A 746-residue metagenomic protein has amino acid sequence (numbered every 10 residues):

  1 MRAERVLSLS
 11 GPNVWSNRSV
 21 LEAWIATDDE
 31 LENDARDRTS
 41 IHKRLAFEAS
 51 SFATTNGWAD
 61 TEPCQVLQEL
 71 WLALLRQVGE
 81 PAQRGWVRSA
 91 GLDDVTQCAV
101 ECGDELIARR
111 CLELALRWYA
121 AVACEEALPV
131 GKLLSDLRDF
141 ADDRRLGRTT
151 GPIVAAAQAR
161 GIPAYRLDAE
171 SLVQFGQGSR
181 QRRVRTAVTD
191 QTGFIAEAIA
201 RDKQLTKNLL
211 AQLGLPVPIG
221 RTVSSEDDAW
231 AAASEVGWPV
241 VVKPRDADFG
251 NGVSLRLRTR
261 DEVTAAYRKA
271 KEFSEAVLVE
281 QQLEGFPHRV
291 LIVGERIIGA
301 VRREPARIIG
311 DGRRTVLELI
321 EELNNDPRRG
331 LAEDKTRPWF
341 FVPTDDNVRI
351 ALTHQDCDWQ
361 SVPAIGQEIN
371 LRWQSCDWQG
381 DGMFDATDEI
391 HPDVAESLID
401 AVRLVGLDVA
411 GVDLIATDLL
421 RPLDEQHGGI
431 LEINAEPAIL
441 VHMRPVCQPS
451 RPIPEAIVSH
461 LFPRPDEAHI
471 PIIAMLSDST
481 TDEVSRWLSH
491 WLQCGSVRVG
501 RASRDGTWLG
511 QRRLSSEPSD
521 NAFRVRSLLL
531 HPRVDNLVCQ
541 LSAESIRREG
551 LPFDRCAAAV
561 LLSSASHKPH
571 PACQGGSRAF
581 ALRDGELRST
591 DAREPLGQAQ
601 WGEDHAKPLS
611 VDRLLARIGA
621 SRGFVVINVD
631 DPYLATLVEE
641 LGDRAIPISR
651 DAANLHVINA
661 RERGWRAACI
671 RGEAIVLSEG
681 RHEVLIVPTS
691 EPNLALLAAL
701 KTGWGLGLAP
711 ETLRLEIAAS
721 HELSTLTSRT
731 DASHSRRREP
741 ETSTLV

Functional and structural regions predicted by a protein language model:
M1-Q158, R296, E304-D311, T315-E318 (+3 more regions): ATP-dependent carboxylate activation and anion-phosphoryl transfer catalytic cores that bind Mg-ATP to form
V100-E235, D248: Conserved N-proximal alpha/beta basic substrate-recognition cap immediately N-terminal to, or forming the N-lobe
Q177, I292-R296, D418, I670-R671 (+1 more regions): Short acidic-glycine loop/turn motifs at beta-strand connectors
R182-P343, P392-A395, P454: Active-site nucleotide/adenylate-binding loops and adjacent lid/helix of ATP-dependent enzymes
L319-D381: Extended, charge-rich helix/loop segments that form flexible, surface "patches" used to engage negatively charged
P465-G506: Walker A (P-loop) phosphate-binding motif
H469, R548, D554-V746: Acidic, Mg2+-coordinating active-site environments of NTP-dependent enzymes
R513-S545, E549: Conserved nucleotide-sensing/catalytic segment adjacent to the nucleotide-binding pocket in NTP-handling enzymes
